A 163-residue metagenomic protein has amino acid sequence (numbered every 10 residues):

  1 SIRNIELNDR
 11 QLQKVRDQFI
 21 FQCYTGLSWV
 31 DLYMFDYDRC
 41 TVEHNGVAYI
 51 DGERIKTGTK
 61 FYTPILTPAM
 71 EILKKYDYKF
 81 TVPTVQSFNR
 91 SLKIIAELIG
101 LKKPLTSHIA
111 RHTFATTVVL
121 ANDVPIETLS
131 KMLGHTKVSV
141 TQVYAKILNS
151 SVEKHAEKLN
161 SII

Functional and structural regions predicted by a protein language model:
S1-I2, T25, M34-I72: Conserved tyrosine-mediated DNA breakage-rejoining catalytic core shared by Y-recombinases
S1-W29, N122: Basic, Lys/Arg- and aromatic-enriched nucleic-acid-binding interface segment
N4, M34, V143-K146: Phosphate-coordinating loops and pocket residues in cytosolic domains that bind phosphorylated ligands
L12-R16, V85, N89, R111-H112: Short, leucine-enriched amphipathic alpha-helices that occur as contiguous helical runs
I20, Y24, D31, R111-T136 (+1 more regions): C-terminal catalytic core of tyrosine-transesterase DNA break-rejoin enzymes
R54-G58, L133-K158: Catalytic-site neighborhood detector that most strongly recognizes the C-terminal catalytic loop/helix of tyrosine
R54-I94, T106: C-terminal catalytic core of Y-nucleophile DNA break-rejoin enzymes
L159-I163: C-terminal secondary-structure termini that scaffold catalytic or DNA-interacting sites
